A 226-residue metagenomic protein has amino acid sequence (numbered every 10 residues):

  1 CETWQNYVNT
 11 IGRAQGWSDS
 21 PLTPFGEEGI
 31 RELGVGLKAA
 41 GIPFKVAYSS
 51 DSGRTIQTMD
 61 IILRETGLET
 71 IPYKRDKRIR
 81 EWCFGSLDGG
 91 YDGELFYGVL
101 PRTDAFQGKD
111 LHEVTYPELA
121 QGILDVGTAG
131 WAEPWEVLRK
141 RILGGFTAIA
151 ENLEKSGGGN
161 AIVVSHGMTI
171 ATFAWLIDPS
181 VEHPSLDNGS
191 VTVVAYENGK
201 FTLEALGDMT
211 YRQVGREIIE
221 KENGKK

Functional and structural regions predicted by a protein language model:
C1, V164-I170: Histidine-centered catalytic micro-motifs
C1-F44, G53, Q57-L68, N198-K226: An N-terminal RHG(E/S)-centered segment typical of histidine phosphatases
G16-F25, L124, A129-E136, S185: Active-site metal-coordination segments of metallo-dependent hydrolases
E32-L111: Phosphate-coordination/substrate-recognition cap region in phosphate-metabolizing enzymes
Y48, S156-S165: Beta-strand elements within well-structured catalytic alpha/beta cores of enzymes that handle phosphate/sulfate esters
W82-E94, R102-T103, E151-G159, A171-K226: Acidic, low-complexity terminal tails and accessory targeting/binding regions of phosphate-metabolizing enzymes
R102-V137: Short glycine/proline- and acidic residue-enriched helix-loop micro-motifs that form flexible lids or anion-recognition
G127-G157: A mid-sequence, solvent-exposed acidic-amphipathic segment
